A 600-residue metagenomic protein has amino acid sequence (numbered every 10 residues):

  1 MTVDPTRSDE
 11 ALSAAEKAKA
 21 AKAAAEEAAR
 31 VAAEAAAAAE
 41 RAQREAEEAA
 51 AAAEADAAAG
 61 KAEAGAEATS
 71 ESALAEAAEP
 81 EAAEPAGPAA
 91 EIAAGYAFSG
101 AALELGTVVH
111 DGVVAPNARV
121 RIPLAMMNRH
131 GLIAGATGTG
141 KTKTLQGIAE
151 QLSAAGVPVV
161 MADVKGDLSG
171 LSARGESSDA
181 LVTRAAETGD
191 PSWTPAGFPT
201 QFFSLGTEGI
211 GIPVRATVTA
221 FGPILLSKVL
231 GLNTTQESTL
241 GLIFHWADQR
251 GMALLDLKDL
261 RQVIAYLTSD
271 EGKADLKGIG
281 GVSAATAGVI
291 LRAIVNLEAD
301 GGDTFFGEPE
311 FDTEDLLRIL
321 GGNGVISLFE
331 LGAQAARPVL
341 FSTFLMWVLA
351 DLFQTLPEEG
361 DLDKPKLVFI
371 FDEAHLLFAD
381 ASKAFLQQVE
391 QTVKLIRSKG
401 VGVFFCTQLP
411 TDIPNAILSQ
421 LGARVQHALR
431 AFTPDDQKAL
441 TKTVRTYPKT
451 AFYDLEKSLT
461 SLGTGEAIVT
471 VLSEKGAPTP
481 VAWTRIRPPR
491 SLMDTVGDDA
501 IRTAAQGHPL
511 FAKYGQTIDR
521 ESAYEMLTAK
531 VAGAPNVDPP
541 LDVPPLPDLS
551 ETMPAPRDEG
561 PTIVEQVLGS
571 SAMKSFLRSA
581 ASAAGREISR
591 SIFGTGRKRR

Functional and structural regions predicted by a protein language model:
M1-A136, K143-A155, K165-T188, P195 (+3 more regions): Basic- and hydrophobic-enriched, low-structure N-terminal and domain-boundary segments that flank ATP-binding catalytic
T2-T6, A73, A77-E79, P85-F98 (+7 more regions): Conserved P-loop NTPase motor module
L105-A134, E308-S327, K364, L377-L386 (+2 more regions): Active-site-adjacent "gating/activation" loops or surface patches in catalytic cores
A149, S172-S192, Q391-A477: Conserved ATP-driven motor cores of ASCE-family P-loop NTPases powering translocation/secretion/packaging/pilus
E150-Q151, G156-P158, G166-Q391, T460-L462 (+1 more regions): P-loop NTPase motor domains
V159-A162, F329, I370, I396 (+1 more regions): Structural recognition of the conserved hydrophobic beta-strand(s) that form the central parallel beta-sheet of P-loop
V164, A381, F385, L409-I413 (+1 more regions): Helical "lid/switch" subdomain of P-loop NTPase nucleotide-binding domains
D558-R600: C-terminal tails and terminal domains of large nucleic-acid-associated and other macromolecular-machine proteins
